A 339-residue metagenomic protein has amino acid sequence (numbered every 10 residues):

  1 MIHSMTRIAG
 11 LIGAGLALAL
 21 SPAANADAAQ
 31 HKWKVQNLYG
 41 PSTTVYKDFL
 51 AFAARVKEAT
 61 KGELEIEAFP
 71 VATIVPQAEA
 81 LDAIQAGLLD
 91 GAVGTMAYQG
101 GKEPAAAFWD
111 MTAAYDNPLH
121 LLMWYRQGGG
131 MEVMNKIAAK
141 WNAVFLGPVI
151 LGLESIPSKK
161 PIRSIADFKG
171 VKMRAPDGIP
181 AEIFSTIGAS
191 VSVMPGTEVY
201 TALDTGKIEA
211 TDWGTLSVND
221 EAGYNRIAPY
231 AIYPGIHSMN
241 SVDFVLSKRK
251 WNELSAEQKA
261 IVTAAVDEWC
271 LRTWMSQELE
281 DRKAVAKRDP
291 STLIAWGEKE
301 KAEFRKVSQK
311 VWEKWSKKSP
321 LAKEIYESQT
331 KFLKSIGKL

Functional and structural regions predicted by a protein language model:
M1-M5: N-terminal secretory signal peptides that target proteins for export/translocation
T6-R7, K32: Generic early N-terminus positional signal peaking at residue ~5-7
A9-S21: Bacterial N-terminal signal peptides
G13, D27-L121, G129-L339: N-terminal secretory/targeting leader peptides
L20-A28: Sec/Tat signal peptide C-region and signal peptidase I cleavage site
